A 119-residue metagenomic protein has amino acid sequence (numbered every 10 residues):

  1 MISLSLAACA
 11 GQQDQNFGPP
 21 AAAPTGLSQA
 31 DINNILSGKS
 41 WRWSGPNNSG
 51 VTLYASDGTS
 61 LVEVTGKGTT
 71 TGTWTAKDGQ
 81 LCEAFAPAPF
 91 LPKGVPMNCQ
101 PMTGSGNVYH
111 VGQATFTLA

Functional and structural regions predicted by a protein language model:
M1-A7: Sec-dependent bacterial lipoprotein signal peptides
C9-A119: Lipid interaction determinants
